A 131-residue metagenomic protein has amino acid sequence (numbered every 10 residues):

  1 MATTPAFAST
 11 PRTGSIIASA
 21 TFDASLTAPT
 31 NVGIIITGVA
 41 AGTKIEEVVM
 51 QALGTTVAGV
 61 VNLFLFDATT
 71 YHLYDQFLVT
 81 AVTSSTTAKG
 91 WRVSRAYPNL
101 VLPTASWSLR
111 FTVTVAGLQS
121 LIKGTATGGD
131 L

Functional and structural regions predicted by a protein language model:
M1-V32, T37-A40, T104-S106, T112-L131: C-terminal interaction-tip segments
V39-E47: Extended extracellular/luminal ectodomain segments enriched in beta-structured repeat modules
V48-Q51, L109-F111: Buried hydrophobic-core signal for structured, non-transmembrane domains
A52, D67, G128-D130: Beta-strand elements of well-folded, non-transmembrane domains
A52-V60, V115-S120: Extended, low-complexity, turn-rich repeat/linker tracts enriched in Gly/Pro/Ser/Thr and Asp/Glu that occur
V57-H72: Short, surface-exposed beta-strand/strand-loop-strand elements in extracellular ectodomains
L73-T83: Solvent-exposed serine/threonine-rich low-complexity stretches and specific carbohydrate-binding patches
A88-S106: Beta-sandwich interaction modules
